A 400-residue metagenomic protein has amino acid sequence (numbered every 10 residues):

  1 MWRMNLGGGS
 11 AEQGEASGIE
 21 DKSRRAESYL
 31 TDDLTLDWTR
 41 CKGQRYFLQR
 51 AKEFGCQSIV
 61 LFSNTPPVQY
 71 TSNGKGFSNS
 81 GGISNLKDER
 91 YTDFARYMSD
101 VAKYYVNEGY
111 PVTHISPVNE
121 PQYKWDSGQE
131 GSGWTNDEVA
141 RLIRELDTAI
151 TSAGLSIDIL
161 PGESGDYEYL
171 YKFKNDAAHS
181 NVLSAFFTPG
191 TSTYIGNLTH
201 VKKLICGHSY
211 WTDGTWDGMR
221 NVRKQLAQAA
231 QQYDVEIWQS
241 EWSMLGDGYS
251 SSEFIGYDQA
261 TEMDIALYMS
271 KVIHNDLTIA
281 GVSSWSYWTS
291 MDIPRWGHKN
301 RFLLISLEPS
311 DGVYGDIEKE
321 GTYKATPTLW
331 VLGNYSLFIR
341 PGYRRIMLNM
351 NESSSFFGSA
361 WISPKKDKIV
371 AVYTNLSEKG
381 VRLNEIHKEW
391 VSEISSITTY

Functional and structural regions predicted by a protein language model:
M1-L6, S58-F62, T113-P117, D158-P161 (+4 more regions): Structural recognition of the beta-strand scaffold that forms the well-ordered cores of secreted hydrolase catalytic
M1-V112, G131-A140, R144, T148: N-terminal catalytic cores of secreted or lumenal carbohydrate-active enzymes
A11-G14, P67-N79, Q122-S127, E168-Y171 (+2 more regions): Short acidic/His/Gly/Ser-rich catalytic and metal-binding motifs that mark active-site loops of diverse hydrolases
C41-Q49, D100-V101, R220-K224, Y268-V272 (+1 more regions): Short alpha-helical segments and helix-capping/turn motifs at coil-helix boundaries
S78-N79, K324, G333-G342, I386-H387 (+1 more regions): Extracellular low-complexity, O-glycosylation-prone Ser/Thr/Pro/Gly-rich "stalks" and linkers flanking catalytic
K103, E108, Q129-V272, I279: Noncatalytic carbohydrate-binding groove/subsite architecture in carbohydrate-active enzymes
E236-N334, I346-N351: Aromatic/acidic polysaccharide-binding cleft in carbohydrate-active enzymes
N351-T399: Carbohydrate-binding surface patches
